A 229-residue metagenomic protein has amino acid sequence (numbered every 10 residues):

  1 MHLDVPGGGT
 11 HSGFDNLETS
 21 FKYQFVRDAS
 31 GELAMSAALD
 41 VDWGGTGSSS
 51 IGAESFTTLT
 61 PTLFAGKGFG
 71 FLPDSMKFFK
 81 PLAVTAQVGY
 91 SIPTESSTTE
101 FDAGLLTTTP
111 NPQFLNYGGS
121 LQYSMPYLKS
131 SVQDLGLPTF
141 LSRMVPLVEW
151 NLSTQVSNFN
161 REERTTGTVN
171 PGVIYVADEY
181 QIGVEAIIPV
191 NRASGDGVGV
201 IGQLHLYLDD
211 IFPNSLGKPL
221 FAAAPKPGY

Functional and structural regions predicted by a protein language model:
M1-Y229: Transmembrane beta-barrel domains of Gram-negative outer membranes and organellar outer membranes
